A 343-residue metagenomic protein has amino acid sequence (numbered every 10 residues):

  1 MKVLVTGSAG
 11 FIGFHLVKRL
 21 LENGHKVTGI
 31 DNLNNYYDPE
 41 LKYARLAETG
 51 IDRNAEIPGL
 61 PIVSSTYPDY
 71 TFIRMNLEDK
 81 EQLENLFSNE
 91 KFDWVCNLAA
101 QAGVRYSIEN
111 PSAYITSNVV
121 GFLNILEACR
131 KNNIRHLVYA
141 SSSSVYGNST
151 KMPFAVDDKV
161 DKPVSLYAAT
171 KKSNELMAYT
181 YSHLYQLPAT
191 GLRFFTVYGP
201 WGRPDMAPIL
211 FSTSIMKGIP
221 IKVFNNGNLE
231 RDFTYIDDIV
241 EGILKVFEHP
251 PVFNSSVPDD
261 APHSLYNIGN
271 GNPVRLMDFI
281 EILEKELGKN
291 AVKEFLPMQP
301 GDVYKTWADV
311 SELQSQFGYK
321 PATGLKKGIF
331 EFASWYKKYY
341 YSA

Functional and structural regions predicted by a protein language model:
M1-V197, Y319, F330, W335-S342: N-terminal Rossmann-like NAD(P)+-binding domain of SDR-like oxidoreductases, especially those catalyzing
R19, Y37, M75, I215-A343: C-terminal substrate-binding subdomain of Rossmann-fold SDR/epimerase-dehydratase oxidoreductases
E40, I108, P188-G191, D205 (+3 more regions): Non-catalytic, surface-exposed connector residues within folded enzymatic/regulatory domains
I51-Y67, D157-V160, Y185-P188, S212-V223 (+3 more regions): A short C-terminal helix-loop "cap" of Rossmann-like NAD(P)-dependent dehydrogenase/epimerase domains
M152-P153, P204-S212: A glycine/serine/threonine-rich, flexible loop-to-helix segment that serves as the NAD(P) cofactor-binding "lid"
P163-T170, F194, P200, P204-P208 (+1 more regions): The catalytic Tyr-centered alpha-helix of NAD(P)H-dependent dehydrogenases
